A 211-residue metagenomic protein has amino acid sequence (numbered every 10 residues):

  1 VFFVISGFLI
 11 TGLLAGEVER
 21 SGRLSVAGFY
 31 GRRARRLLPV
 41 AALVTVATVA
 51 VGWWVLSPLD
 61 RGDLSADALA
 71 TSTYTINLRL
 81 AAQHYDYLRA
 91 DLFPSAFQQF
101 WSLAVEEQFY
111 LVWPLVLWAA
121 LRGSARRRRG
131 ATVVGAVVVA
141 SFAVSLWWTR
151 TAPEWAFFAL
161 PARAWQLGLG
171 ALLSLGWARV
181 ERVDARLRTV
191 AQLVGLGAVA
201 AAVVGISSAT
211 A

Functional and structural regions predicted by a protein language model:
V1-A211: Membrane-interface helix/loop caps of multi-pass membrane proteins
